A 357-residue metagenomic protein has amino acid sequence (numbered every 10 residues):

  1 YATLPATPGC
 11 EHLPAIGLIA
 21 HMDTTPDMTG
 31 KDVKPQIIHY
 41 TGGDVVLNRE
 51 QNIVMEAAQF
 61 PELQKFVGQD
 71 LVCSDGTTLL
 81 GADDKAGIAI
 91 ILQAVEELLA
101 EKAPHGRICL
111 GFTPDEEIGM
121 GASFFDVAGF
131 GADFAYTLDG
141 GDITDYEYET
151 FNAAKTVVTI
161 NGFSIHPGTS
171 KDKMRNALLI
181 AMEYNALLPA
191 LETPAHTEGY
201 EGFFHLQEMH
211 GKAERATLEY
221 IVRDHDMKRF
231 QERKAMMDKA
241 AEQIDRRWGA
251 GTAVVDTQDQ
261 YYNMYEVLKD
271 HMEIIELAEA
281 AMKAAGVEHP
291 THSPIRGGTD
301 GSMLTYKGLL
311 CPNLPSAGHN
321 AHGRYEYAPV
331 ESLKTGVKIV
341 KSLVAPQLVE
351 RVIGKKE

Functional and structural regions predicted by a protein language model:
A2-E11, I160: Short beta-strand-to-loop junctions in surface cap/lid or active-site-entrance loops
C10-P104, T335: Active-site metal-coordination/substrate-binding segment of hydrolases, especially metallo-dependent peptidases
L63-F151, L191-T193, T197-Q207, G211 (+3 more regions): Acidic/histidine-rich catalytic neighborhood of metal-dependent amide-processing enzymes
Q64-T78, N161-I165, A285-G286, G318-H322: Glycine/charged-rich beta-loop-alpha catalytic/anionic-binding loops adjacent to active sites
C73-A82, G119, S164-K171, P290 (+2 more regions): A short glycine/serine-rich beta->alpha loop
T78-A89, K171-L179, Y327-K334: Short, conserved micro-motifs enriched in small and acidic residues
A135-I180: Phosphate/diphosphate-binding glycine-rich loops and adjacent basic-rich segments that engage nucleotide
L178-E357: Metal-dependent amide/peptide-bond hydrolase catalytic core, centered on the "pita-bread" metallohydrolase fold
